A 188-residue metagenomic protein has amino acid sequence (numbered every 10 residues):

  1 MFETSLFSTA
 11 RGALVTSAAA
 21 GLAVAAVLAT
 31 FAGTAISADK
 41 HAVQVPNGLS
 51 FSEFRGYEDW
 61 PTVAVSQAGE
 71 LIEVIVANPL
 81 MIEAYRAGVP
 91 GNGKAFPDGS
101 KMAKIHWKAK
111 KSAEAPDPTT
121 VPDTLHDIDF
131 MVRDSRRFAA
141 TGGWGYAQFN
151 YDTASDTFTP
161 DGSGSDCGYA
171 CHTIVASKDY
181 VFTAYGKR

Functional and structural regions predicted by a protein language model:
M1-A13: N-terminal secretory signal peptides that target proteins for export/translocation
F2, D39-G69, G93-R188: Sequence context surrounding c-type heme c attachment/ligation sites in exported
L14, A18-A23: Sec-dependent signal peptide hydrophobic core
A23-V24, A35: Cleavable N-terminal signal peptides
V74-N92, A113-P116: N-terminal post-signal-peptidase region of extra-cytosolic proteins
